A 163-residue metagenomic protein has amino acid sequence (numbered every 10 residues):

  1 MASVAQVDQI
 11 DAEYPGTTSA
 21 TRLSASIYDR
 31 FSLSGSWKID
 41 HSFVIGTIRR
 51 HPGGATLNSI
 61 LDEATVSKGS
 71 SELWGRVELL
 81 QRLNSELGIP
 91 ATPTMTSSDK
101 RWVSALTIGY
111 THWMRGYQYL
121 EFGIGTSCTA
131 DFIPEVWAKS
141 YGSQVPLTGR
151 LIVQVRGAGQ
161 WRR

Functional and structural regions predicted by a protein language model:
A2-Q6, H41-T47, D62, V66 (+2 more regions): Transmembrane beta-barrel strands of outer-membrane/channel proteins
A5-Y14, R30-S34, G46-G53, R82-E86 (+3 more regions): Sequence/structural signature of outer-membrane beta-barrel proteins
T17-L23, W37, A55-I60, K100-L106 (+1 more regions): Residues that define the transmembrane beta-barrel architecture of outer-membrane proteins
A25-I27, D62, I108-Y110, L151-V153: Membrane-embedded beta-strands of outer-membrane beta-barrel proteins, especially the hydrophobic/small aromatic
D29-L33, V66-K68, H112-M114, A130 (+1 more regions): Residue-level signature of outer-membrane beta-barrel architecture
F31-I39, R115-I124, A158-R163: Short loop/turn motifs that connect adjacent beta-strands in outer-membrane beta-barrel proteins
K68-F132: C-terminal hydrophobic structural anchor segments that stabilize assembly/packing rather than catalytic chemistry
I108, S143-R163: Outer-membrane beta-barrel "beta-signal"
